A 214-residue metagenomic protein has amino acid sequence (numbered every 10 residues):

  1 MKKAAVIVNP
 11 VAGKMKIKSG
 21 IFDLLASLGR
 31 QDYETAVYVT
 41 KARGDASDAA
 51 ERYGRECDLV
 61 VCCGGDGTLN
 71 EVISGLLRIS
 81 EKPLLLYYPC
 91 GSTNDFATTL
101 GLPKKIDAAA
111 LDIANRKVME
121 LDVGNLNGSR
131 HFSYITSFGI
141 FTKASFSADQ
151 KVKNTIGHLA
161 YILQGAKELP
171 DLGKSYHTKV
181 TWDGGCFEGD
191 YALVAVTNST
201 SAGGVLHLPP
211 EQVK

Functional and structural regions predicted by a protein language model:
M1-C63, A108: ATP/NTP phosphate-donor binding region
I17, E71-I73, A97-T98, K143 (+1 more regions): Short glycine-/acidic-enriched loop or helix-start segments at secondary-structure transitions that form or flank
I21-L24, R52, L77-R78, D149-Q150 (+1 more regions): Short, solvent-exposed amphipathic alpha-helical segments in soluble enzyme and RNA/protein-processing domains
Y38-T40, R78-L193: Catalytic core of DAGKc-family lipid kinases
T68-S80: Short Gly/Thr/Asp-enriched flexible loops that form oxyanion-binding sites at enzyme active sites
S137, F141, A195-P210: Glycine-rich phosphate/pyrophosphate-binding beta-alpha loops
V152-A160, G204, P210-K214: Gly/Ser/Thr-rich active-site loops/lids in small-molecule metabolic enzymes that frequently grip phosphoryl groups
